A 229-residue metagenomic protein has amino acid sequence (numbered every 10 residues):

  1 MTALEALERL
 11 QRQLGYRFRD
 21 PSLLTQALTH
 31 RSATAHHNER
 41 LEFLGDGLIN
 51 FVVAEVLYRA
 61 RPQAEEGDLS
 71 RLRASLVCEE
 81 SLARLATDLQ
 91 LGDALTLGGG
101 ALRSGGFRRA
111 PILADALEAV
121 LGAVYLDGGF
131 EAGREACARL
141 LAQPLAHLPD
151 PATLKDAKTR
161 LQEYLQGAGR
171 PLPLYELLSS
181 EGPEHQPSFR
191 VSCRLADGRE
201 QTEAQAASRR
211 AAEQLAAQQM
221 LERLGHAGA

Functional and structural regions predicted by a protein language model:
M1-A229: Double-stranded RNA-binding/processing signature
